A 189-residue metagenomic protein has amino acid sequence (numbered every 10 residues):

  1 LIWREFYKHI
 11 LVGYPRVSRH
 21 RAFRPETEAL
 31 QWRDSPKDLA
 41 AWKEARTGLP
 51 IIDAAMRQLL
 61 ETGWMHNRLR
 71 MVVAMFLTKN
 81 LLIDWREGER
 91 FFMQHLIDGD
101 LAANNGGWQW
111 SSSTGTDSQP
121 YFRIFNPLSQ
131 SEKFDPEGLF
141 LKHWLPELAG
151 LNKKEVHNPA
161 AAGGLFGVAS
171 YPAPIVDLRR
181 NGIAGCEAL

Functional and structural regions predicted by a protein language model:
L1-L189: C-terminal catalytic domain of photolyase/cryptochrome flavoproteins, centering on the FAD-binding pocket
